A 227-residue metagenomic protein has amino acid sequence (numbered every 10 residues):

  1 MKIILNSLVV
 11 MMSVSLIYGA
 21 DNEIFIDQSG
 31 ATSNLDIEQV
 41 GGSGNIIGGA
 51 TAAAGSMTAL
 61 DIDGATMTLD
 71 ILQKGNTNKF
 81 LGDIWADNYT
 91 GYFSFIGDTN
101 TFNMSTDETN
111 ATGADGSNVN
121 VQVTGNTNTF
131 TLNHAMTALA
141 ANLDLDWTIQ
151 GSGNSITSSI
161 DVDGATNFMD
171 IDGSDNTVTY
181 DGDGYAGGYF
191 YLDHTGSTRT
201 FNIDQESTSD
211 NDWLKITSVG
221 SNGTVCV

Functional and structural regions predicted by a protein language model:
K2-L8, V14-V227: Long, low-complexity, polar and repeat-rich extracellular regions of very large Gram-negative surface proteins
